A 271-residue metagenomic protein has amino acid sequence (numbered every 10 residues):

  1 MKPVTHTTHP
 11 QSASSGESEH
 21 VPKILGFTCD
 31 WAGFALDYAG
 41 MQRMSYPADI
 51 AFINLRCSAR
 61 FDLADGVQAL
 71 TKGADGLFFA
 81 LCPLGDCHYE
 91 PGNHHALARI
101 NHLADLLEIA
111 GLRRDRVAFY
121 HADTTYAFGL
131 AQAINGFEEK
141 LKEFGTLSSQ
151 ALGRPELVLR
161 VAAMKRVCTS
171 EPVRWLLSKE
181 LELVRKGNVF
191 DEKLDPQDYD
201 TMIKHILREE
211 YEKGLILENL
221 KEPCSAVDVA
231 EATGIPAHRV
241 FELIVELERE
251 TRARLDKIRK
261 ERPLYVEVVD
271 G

Functional and structural regions predicted by a protein language model:
M1-T233, H238-V245, L255, K260 (+1 more regions): Iron-sulfur-associated redox domains of electron-transfer enzymes in respiratory and anaerobic energy metabolism
T251: Glycine-centered, phosphate/nucleic-acid-interacting loop/turn motifs that mediate DNA/RNA or nucleotide
